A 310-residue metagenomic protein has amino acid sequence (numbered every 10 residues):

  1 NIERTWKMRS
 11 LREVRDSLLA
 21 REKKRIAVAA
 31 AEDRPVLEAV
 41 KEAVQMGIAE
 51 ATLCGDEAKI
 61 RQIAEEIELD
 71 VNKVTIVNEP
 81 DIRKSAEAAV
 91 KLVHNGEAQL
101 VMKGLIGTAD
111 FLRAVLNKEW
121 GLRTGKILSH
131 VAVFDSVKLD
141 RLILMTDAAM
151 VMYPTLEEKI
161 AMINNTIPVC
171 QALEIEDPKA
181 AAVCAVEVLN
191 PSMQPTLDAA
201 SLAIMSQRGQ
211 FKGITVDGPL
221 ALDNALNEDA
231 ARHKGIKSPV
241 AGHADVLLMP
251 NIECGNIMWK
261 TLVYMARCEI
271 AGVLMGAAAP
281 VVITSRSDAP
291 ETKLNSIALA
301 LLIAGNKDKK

Functional and structural regions predicted by a protein language model:
W6-K310: Anion-binding alpha/beta catalytic cores of soluble intermediary-metabolism enzymes, centered on
